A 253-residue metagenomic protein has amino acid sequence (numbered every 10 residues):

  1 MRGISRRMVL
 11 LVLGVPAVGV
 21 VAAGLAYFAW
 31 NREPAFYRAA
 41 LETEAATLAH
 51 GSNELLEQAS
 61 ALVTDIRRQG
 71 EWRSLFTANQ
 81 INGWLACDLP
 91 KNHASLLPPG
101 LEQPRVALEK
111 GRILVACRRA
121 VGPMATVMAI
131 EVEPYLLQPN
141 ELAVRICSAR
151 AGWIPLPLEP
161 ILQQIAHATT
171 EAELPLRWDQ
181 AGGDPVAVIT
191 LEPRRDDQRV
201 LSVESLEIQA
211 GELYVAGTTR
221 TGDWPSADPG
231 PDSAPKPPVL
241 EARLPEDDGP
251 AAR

Functional and structural regions predicted by a protein language model:
R2-R253: Extracellular/lumenal and peripheral-membrane lipid-interaction modules
